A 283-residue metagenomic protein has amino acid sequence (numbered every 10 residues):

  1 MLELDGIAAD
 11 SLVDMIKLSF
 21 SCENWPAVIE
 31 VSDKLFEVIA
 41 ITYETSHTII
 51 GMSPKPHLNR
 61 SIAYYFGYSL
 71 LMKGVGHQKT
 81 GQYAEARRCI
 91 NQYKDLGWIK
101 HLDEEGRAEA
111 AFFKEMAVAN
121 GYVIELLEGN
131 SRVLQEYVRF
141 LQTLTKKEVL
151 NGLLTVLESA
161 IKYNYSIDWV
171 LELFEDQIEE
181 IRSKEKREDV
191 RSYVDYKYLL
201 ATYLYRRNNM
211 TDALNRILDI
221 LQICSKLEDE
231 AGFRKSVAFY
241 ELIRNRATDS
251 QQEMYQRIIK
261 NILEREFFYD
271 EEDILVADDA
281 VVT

Functional and structural regions predicted by a protein language model:
M1-D5, I39-I62, G97-A110, E180-E188: Flexible helix-coil transition and linker loops at the boundaries of alpha-helical arrays
I7-A8, N59-I62, F66, R107-A110 (+6 more regions): Residues that mark the junctions of alpha-helical repeat units in TPR/alpha-solenoid scaffolds
V13-K17, Y65-M72, F113-N120, T155-V156 (+3 more regions): "A position-specific structural signal for the A-helix of alpha-solenoid helical repeats
C22-W25, Y83, N130-S131, I167 (+1 more regions): TPR-repeat structural position
I29-T45, N91-D103, Q135-K146, E175-S183 (+1 more regions): Amphipathic alpha-helical segments of tetratricopeptide repeats
D212-T283: C-terminal non-catalytic interaction modules
